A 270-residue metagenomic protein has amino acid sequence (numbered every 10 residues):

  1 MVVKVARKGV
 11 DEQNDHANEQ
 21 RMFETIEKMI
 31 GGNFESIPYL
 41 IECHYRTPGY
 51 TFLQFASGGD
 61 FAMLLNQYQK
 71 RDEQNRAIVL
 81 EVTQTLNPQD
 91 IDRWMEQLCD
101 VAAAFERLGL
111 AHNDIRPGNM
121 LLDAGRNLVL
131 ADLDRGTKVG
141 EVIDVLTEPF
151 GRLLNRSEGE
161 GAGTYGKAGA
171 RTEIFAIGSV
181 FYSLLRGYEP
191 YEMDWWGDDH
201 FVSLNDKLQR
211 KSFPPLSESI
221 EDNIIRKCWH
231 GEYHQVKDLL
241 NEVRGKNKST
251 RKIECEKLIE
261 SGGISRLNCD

Functional and structural regions predicted by a protein language model:
M1-N33: ATP-binding glycine-rich loop module of kinase domains
P38-D92: Conserved structural core of kinase catalytic domains
Q89-V101: Conserved alphaE helix
A102-D123: Catalytic-loop of the protein kinase fold
G118-A162: Activation segment/activation loop of eukaryotic-type protein kinase catalytic domains
E173: Conserved catalytic-loop aspartate of Hanks-type protein kinases
I177-Y188: Short, conserved alpha-helix in the C-lobe of eukaryotic-like protein kinase catalytic domains
G187-D270: Helical subdomain adjoining the active site within ATP-dependent kinase catalytic cores
